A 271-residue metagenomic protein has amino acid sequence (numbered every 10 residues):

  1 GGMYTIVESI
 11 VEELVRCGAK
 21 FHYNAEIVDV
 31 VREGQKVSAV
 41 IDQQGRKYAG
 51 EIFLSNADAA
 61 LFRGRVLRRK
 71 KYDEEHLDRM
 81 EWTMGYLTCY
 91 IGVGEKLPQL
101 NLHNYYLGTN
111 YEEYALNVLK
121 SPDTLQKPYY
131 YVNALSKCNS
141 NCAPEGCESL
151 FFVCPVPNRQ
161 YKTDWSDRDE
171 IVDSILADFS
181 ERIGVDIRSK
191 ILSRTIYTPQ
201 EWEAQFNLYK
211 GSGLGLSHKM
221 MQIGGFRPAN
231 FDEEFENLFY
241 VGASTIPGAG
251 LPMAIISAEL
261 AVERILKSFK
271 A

Functional and structural regions predicted by a protein language model:
G1-V37: Helical element adjacent to the flavin cofactor pocket in flavoenzyme catalytic cores
S9, E13, C17, N56 (+4 more regions): Generic, well-ordered alpha-helical scaffold segments in large soluble proteins
V28-P144: Mid-domain catalytic core of redox enzymes that form a hydrophobic substrate pocket/lid adjacent to a catalytic redox
R32, K267-A271: Active-site-proximal substrate-binding core of FAD-dependent oxidoreductases
L54, I91, F152, F179 (+3 more regions): Hydrophobic, well-ordered secondary-structure elements that form the walls of internal hydrophobic environments
G94-E203: C-terminal segments that line or cap access tunnels to active or ligand-binding sites in enzymes and enzyme-associated
Y131, V185-P247: A glycine-rich dinucleotide-binding beta-alpha-beta segment and adjacent secondary-structure elements that constitute
A243-I265: A conserved FAD-binding loop/helix module that cradles the flavin
